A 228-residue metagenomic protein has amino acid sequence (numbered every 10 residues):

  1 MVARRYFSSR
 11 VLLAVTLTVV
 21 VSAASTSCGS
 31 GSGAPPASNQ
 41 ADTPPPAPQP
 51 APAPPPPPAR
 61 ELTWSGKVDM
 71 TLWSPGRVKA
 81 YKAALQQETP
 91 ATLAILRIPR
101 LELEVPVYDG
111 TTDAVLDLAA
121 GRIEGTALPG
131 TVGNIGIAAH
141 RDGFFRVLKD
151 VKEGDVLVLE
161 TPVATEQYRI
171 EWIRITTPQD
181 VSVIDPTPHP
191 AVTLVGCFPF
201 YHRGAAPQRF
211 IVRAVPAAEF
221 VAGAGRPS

Functional and structural regions predicted by a protein language model:
V2-S32: Secretory targeting and sorting signals
S22-S228: Solvent-exposed, non-transmembrane regions of membrane-associated and secreted proteins
